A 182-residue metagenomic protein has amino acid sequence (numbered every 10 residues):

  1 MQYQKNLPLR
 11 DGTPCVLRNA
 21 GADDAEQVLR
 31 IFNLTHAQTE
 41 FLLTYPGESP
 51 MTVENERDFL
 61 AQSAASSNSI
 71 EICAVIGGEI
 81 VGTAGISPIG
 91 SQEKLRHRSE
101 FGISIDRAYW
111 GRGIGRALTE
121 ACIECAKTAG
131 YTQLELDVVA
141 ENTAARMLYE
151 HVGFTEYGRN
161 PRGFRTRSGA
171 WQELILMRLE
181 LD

Functional and structural regions predicted by a protein language model:
M1-T13, S168-D182: Terminal substrate-recognition subdomain of acyl/acetyltransferases
R10, E48-A108, T119-E120, C125 (+1 more regions): Acetyl-CoA-dependent GNAT
C15-V28: A short beta-loop-alpha structural element at the N-terminal edge of CoA-dependent acyl/N-acetyltransferase catalytic
A22, R30-G47: Helix-loop element at the rim of GNAT/NAT acetyltransferase active sites that forms part of the acceptor-substrate
D24, G78, G113: Conserved G/P- and acidic residue-centered "switch" motifs that form tight phosphate/ATP-binding loops in soluble
G115, T119, N142-A145, R162-S168: Short glycine/proline-centered loop/turn elements that form peptide/ligand docking sites
T119, A126-D137: Conserved GNAT acetyl-CoA-binding A-motif
E135-V138, E150, T155-Q172: Conserved catalytic-core motifs of GNAT/GCN5-like acyltransferases
